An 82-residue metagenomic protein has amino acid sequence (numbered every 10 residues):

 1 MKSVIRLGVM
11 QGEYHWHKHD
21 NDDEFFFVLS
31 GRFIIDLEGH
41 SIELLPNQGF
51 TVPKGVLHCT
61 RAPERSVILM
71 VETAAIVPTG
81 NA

Functional and structural regions predicted by a protein language model:
M1-W16, D22, V71, P78-A82: A short glycine-rich, His/Asp/Glu-containing loop-to-beta-strand
S3-V4, F33, H40, V56: Short acidic/polar mixed-charge low-complexity motifs
G12, N21-D23, F27-I34, E38-G39: Glycine- and acidic-residue-biased ligand/ion/polar-headgroup-sensing regions
H17-K18, T60: Short glycine/serine/proline-enriched coil/turn segments at secondary-structure junctions
L29-S30, L45-P46, E64, E72: A cytosolic small-molecule/anion-sensing beta-strand core signal
E38-G55: Short acidic-glycine-tyrosine-enriched beta hairpin
K54-N81: Ligand-binding loop in jelly-roll beta-barrel domains
